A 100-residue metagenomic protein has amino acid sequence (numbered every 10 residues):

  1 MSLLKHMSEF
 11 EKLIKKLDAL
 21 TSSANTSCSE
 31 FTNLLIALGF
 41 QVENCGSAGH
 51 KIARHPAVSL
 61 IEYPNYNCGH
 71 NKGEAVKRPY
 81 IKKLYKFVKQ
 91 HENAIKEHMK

Functional and structural regions predicted by a protein language model:
S2, A19-A24, S29, P64-K100: C-terminal basic regulatory modules in eukaryotic proteins
S2-L38: Negatively charged, low-complexity tracts enriched in Asp/Glu with abundant Ser/Thr
L34-C68: A short, structured beta-strand/loop element
